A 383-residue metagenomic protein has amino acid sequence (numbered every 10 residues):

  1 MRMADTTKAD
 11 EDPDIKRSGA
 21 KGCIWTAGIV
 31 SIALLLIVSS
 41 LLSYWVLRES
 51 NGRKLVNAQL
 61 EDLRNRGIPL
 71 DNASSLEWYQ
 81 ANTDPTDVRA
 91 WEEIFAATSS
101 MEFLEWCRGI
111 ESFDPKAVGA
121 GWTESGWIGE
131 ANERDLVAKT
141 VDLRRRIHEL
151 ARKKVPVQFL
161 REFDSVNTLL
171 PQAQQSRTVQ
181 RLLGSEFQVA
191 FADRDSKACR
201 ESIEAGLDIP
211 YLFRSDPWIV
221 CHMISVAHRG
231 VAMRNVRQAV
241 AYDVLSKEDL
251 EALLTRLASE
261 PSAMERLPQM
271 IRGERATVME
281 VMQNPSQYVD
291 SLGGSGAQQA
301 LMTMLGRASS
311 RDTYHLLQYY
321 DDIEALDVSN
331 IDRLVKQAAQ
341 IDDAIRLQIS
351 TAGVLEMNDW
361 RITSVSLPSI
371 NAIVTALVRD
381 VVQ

Functional and structural regions predicted by a protein language model:
R2-Q383: Short acidic linear motifs
